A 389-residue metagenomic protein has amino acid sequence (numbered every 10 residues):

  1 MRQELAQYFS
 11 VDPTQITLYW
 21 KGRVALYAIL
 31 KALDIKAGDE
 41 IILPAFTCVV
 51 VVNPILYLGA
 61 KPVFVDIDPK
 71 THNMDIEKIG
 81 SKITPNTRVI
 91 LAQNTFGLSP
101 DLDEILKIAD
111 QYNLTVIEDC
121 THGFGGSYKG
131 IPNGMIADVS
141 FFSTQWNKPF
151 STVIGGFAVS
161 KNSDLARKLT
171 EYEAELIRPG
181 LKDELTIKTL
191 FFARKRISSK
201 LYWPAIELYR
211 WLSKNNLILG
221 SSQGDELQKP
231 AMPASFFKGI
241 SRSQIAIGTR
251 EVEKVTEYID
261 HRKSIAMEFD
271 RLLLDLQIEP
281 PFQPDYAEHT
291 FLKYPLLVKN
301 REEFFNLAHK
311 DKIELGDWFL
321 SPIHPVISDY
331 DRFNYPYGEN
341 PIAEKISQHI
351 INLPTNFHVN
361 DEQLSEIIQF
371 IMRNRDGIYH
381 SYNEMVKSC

Functional and structural regions predicted by a protein language model:
R2-E40, V49-L58, F64-D66, I131: Phosphate-binding glycine-rich loop
K61-T71, G316: Short beta-strand->loop structural element characteristic of the AMP-binding/adenylate-forming
K70-E171, N352: Active-site phosphate-binding strand-loop segment of PLP-dependent enzymes
E175-L181, S222-Q223, T256-P281, E303-K310: Conserved PLP-dependent catalytic core of the aminotransferase class-I/II
P179-L185, E268, P281-D285, R301-N340 (+2 more regions): Conserved PLP cofactor-binding pocket of PLP-dependent enzymes
P179-T249, E253: Alpha-helical membrane-targeting segments
P230, F236-V252, K263-D270, P280-P295: Conserved glycine-rich beta-strand-loop-beta hairpin in the small C-terminal domain of fold type I
